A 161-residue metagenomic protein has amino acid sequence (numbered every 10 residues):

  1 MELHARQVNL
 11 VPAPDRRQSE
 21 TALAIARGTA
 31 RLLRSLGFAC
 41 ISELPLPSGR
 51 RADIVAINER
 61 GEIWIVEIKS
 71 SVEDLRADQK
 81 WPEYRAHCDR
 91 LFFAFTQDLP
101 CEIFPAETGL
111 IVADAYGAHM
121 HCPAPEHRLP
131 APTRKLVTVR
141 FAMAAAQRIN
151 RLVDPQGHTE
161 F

Functional and structural regions predicted by a protein language model:
M1-S42, S48, I103-F161: Non-catalytic C-terminal interaction segments of nucleic acid-processing enzymes
I25, R50, R76-K80: Amphipathic coiled-coil/heptad-repeat helices and related helical stalk/stem segments that mediate oligomerization
L33-R34, N58-E59, R85-A86: Flexible, charged surface loops at secondary-structure boundaries
L36-F38, E62, D89: Short coil/turn segments at beta-strand junctions that form active-site/ligand-binding loops
E43-P45, E67-D74: Short, flexible loop segments at the rims of nucleotide/cofactor-binding pockets, characterized by
A52-I65: Active-site beta-strand-loop-beta-strand hairpin of nuclease catalytic cores that positions key catalytic residues
S70-D114: Catalytic cores of nucleic-acid endonucleases
